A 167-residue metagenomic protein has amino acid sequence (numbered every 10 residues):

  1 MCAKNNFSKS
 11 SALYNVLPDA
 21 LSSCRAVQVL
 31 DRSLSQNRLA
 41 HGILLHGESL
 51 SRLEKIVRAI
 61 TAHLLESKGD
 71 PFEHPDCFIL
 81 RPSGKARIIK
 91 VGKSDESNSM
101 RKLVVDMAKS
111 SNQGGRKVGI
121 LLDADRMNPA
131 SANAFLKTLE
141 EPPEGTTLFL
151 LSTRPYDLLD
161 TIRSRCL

Functional and structural regions predicted by a protein language model:
C2-A130: Clamp-loader machinery-focused feature within the broader ASCE/P-loop NTPase space
P71-E73, P142, I162: Short, structurally constrained coil/turn elements that cap an alpha-helix or connect an alpha-helix to the following
H74, A132, P155, R163: ATP/adenylate-binding site constellation spanning eukaryotic-like Ser/Thr protein kinases, ABC-transporter
D106-S110, N133-L150: Conserved catalytic/switch belt of AAA+ P-loop NTPases
K117-V118, T147, L167: The start of beta-strands in P-loop NTPase/AAA+ ATPase cores
M127, P142-L159: Sensor-1/coupling segment of RecA-like P-loop NTPase cores
D160-L167: A short helix-turn-beta junction within AAA+ P-loop NTPase domains corresponding to the substrate/partner-engaging
